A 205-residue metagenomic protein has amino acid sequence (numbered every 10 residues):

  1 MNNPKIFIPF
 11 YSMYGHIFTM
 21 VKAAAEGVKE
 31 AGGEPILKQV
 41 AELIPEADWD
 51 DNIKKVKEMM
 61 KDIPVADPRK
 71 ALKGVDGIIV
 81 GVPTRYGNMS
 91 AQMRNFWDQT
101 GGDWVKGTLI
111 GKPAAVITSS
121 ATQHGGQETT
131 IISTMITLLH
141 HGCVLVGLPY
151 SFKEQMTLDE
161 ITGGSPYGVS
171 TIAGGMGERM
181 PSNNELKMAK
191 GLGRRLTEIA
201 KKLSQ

Functional and structural regions predicted by a protein language model:
M1-T108, L158, I172-Q205: N-terminal beta1-alpha1-beta2 submodule of the flavodoxin-like/Rossmannoid cofactor-binding fold
P9-S12, L148, S165: Intrinsically disordered, low-complexity segments enriched in small/polar residues
V56, H124, P166-Y167: Short alpha-helix boundary/capping motifs
I110-T162: Short, glycine-/small-residue-rich phosphate/pyrophosphate-handling segment
I161-A173: Mobile gating loops/cap/lid regions near enzyme active sites that modulate substrate access
